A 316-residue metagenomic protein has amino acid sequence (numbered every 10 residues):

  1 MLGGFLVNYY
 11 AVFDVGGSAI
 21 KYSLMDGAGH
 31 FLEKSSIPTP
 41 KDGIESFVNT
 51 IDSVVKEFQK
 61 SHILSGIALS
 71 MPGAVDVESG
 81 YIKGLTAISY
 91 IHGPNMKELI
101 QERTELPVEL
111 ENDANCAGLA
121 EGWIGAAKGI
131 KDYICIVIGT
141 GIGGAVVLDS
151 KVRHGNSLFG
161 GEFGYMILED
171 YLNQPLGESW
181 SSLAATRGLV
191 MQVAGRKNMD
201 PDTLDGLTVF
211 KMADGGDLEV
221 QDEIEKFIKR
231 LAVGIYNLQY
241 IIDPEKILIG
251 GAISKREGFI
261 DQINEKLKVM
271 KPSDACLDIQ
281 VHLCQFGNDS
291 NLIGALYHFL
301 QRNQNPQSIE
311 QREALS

Functional and structural regions predicted by a protein language model:
L2-G66, V77-Y81, E98-L106, A120-I130 (+1 more regions): ATP-binding/phosphotransfer module of carbohydrate and carboxylate kinases, centering on a glycine-rich
D14, D113, G139: Active-site glycine-centered loops adjacent to acidic/histidine catalytic or metal-binding residues that shape
D26, M71, E78, L148-D149: A cytosolic small-molecule/anion-sensing beta-strand core signal
K34-S36, L85, G155: Residue-level detector of high-confidence beta-strand sites
P38-P40, Y90-I91, N156, G160-E162: A short acidic/small-residue loop/turn micro-motif
Y81-G93: A charged helix-plus-loop insertion that forms the helical arch/lid used to bind and gate nucleic-acid substrates
V108-N112: General beta-strand structural signal in soluble alpha/beta enzymes
K128-S181: Glycine-rich phosphate-binding loop of actin/hexokinase-like ATP-binding domains
